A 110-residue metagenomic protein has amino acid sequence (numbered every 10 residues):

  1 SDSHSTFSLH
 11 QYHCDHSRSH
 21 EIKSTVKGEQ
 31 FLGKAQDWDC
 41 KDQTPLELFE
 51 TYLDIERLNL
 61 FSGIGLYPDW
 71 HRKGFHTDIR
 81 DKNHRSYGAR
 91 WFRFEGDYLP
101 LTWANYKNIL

Functional and structural regions predicted by a protein language model:
S1-H20: Extended, low-complexity, intrinsically disordered C-terminal regulatory tails of eukaryotic serine/threonine kinases
R18-L110: Catalytic cores and adjacent binding grooves of peptidoglycan-active enzymes
